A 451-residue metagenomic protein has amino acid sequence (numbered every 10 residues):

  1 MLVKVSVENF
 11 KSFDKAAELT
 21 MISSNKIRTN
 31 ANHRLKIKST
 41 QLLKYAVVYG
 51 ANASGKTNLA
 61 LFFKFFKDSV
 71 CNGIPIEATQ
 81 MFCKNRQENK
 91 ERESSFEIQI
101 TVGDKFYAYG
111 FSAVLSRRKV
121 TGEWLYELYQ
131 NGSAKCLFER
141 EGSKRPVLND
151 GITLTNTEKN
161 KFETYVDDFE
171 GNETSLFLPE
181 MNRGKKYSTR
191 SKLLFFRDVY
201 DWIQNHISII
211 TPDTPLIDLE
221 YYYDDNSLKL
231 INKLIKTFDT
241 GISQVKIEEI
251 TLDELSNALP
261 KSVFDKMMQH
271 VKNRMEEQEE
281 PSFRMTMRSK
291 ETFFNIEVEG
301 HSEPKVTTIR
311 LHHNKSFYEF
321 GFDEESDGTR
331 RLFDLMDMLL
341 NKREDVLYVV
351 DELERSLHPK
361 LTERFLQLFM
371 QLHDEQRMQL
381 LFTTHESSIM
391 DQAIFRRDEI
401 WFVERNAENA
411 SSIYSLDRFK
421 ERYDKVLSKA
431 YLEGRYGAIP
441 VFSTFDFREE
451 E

Functional and structural regions predicted by a protein language model:
M1, E91-S95, V114-T121, H301-T308 (+1 more regions): A short, compositionally biased
M1-V70, K305-F447: Switch/communication elements of ASCE P-loop NTPase nucleotide-binding domains
R34-K36, Q41-V47, A51, A60-R118: Conserved P-loop NTP-binding catalytic core
E77-F82, R288-F293, T384-E386: Short Pro/Gly-enriched beta-strand edge/turn motifs at strand-loop
F96-T101, L125, I309-L311: Short beta-strand segments that buttress and anchor functional surface loops
D104, G132, K315-F317: Residue-level detection of beta-strand-connecting loop/turn positions
A108-M267: Electropositive, glycine-dotted interaction segments that contact anionic polymers or phosphate-rich ligands
D213-E324, R435, T444-E451: Extended helical coiled-coil dimerization/tether regions that scaffold and oligomerize large DNA-maintenance assemblies
